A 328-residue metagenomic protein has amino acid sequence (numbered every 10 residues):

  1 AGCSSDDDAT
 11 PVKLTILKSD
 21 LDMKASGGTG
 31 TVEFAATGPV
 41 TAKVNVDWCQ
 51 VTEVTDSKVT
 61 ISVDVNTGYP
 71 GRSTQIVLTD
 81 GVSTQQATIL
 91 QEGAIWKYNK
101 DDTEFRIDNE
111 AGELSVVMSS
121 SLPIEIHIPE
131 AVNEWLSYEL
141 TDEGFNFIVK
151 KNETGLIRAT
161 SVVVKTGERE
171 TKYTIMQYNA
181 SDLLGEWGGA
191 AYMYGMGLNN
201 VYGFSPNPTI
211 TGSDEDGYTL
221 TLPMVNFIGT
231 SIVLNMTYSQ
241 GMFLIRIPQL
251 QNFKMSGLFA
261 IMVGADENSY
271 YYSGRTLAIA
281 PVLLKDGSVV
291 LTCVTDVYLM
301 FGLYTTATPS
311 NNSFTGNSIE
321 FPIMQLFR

Functional and structural regions predicted by a protein language model:
A1-K24, Q50, G81-S83, T88 (+3 more regions): Bacterial Sec-dependent N-terminal signal peptides
S5-V32, K97-S115: Beta-sheet-dominated interaction scaffolds and their linkers
T29-T60, E113, S119-I148: Surface-exposed binding patches on compact interaction domains or structured appendages
P70-V82, G155-E168: A short beta-strand micro-motif common to beta-rich folds, especially ectodomain repeats
Q91-N99, Q177-L184: Extracellular interdomain linker/stem segments of modular secreted and single-pass surface proteins
S181-G203, M224: Tryptophan-anchored aromatic micro-motifs
P206-I210, N268-R328: Hydrophilic extracytoplasmic domains
E215-T292: Contiguous, well-ordered beta-strand patches that form the walls/edges of small beta-barrel/beta-sandwich domains
